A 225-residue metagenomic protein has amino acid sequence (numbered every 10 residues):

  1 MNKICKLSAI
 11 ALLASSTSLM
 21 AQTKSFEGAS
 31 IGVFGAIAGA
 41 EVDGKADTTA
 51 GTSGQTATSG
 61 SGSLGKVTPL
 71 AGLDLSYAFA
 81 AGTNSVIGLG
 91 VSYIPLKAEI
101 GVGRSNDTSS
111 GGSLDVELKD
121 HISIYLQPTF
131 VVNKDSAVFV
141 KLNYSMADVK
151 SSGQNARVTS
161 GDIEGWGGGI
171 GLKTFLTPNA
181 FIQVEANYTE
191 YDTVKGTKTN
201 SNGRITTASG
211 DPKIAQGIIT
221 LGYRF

Functional and structural regions predicted by a protein language model:
N2-C5, S18-F225: Gram-negative outer-membrane beta-barrel domains
S8-S16: Bacterial N-terminal signal peptides
